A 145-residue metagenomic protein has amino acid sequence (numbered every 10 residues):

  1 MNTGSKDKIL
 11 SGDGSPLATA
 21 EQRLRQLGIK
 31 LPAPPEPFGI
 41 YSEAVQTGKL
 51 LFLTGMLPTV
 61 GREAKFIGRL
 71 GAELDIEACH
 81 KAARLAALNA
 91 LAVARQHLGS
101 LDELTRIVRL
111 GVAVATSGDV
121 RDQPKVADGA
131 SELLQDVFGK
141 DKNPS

Functional and structural regions predicted by a protein language model:
N2-S145: Short, polar/acidic, helix-capping and beta-turn segments at strand->helix junctions that line the mouths
